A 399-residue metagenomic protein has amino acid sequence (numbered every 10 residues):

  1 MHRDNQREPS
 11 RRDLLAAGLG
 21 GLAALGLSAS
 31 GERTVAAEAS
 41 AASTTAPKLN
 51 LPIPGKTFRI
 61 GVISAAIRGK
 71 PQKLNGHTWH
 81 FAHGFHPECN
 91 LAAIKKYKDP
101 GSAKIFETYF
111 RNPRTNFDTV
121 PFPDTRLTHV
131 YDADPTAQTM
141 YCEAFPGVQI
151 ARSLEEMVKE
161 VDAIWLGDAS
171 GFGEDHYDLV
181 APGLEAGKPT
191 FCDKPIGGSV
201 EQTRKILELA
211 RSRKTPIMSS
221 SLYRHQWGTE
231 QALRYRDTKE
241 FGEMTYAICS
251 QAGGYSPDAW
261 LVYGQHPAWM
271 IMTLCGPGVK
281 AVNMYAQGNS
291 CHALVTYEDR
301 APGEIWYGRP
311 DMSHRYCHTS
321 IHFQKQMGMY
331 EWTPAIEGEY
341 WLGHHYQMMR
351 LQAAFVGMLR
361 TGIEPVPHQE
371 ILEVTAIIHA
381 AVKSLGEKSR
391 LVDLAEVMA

Functional and structural regions predicted by a protein language model:
M1-S10, V35: N-terminal secretory signal peptides
A16-T57, T115, V161-S170, M358-A399: C-terminal helix-rich "cap/oligomerization" subdomain common to oxidoreductases
L22-L25, V35-C142, V356: N-terminal Rossmann-like dinucleotide-binding module
T128, D162, T245: Conserved acidic residues
D134, C142-L209: Beta-loop-alpha module in the N-terminal Rossmann-like domain of NAD(P)-dependent dehydrogenases, especially those
F191, I196-P257: A contiguous active-site-proximal alpha/beta segment in oxidoreductase catalytic domains
I248-R315, Q369-A376: Rossmann-like dinucleotide-binding domain that binds NAD(P)(H)
M284-Q369, A381: NAD(P)-dinucleotide binding in Rossmann-like oxidoreductases
